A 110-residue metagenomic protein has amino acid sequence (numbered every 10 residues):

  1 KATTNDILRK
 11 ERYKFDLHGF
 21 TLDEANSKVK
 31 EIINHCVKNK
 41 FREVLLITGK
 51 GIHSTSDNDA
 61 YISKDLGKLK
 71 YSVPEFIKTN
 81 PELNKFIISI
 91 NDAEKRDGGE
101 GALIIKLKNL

Functional and structural regions predicted by a protein language model:
K1-E43, K50-L110: Long, charged, low-complexity intrinsically disordered regions
